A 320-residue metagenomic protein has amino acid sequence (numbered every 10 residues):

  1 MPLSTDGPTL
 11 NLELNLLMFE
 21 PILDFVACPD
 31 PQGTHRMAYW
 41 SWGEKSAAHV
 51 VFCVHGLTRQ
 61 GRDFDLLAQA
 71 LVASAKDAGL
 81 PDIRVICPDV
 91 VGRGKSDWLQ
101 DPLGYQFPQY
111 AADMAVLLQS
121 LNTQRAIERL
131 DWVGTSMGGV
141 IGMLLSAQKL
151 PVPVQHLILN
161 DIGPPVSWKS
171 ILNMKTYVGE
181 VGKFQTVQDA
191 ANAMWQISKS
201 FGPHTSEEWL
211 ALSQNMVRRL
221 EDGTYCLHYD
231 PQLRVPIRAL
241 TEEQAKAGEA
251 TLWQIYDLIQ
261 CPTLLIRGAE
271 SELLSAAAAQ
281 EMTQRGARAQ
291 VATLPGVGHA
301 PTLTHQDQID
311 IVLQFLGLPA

Functional and structural regions predicted by a protein language model:
M1-F52, A73-I83, D307, L313-A320: Alpha/beta-hydrolase fold catalytic core
P31-G33, L66, V72, P81-V133 (+1 more regions): Active-site loop/oxyanion-hole signature of alpha/beta-hydrolase fold enzymes
F52-G56, R267: The conserved beta1-alpha1 loop
L57-Q69: The serine-hydrolase catalytic nucleophile loop
I127-W168: Conserved hydrolase catalytic core segment
Q185-A239: Conserved alpha/beta-hydrolase catalytic His-Asp/Glu region
R218-Q284: Conserved serine/cysteine hydrolase catalytic core
V297-D307: Catalytic histidine-centered segment of alpha/beta-hydrolase-like enzymes
